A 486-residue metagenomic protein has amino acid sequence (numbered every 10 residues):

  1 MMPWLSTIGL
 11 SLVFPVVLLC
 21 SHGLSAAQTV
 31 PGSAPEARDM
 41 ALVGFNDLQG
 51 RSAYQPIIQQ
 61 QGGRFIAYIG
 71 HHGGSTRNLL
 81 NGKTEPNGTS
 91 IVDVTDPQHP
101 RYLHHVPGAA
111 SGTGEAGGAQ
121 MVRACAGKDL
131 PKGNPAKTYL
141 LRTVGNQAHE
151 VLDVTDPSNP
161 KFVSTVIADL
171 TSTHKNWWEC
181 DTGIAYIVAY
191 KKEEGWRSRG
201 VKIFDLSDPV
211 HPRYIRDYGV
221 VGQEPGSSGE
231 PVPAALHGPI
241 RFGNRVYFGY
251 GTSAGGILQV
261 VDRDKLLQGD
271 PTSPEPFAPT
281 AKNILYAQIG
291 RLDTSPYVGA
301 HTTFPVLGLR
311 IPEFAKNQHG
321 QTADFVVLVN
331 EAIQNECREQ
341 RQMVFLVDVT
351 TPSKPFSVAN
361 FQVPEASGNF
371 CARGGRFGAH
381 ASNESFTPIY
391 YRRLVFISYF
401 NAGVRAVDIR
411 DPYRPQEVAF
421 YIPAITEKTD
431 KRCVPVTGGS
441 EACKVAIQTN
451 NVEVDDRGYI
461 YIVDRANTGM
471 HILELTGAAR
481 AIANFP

Functional and structural regions predicted by a protein language model:
M1-T7: N-terminal secretory signal peptides that target proteins for export/translocation
T7-S21: Bacterial N-terminal signal peptides
L24-P486: Feature marking well-ordered beta-strand scaffolds used for ligand recognition
